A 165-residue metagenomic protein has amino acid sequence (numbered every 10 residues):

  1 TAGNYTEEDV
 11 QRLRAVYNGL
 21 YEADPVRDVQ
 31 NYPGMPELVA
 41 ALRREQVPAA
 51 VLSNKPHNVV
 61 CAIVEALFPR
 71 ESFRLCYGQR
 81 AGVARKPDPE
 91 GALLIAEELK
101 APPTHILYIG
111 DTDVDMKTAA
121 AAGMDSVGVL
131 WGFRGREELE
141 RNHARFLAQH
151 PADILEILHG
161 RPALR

Functional and structural regions predicted by a protein language model:
T1-L20, P33: Alpha-helical substrate-recognition element adjacent to the catalytic core
G3-E8, R44-E45, F68-S72, K100-A101: Short helix-capping segments at alpha-helix termini
Q11, E22-V51, H57-E65, P89: Short, acidic loop-to-helix structural element flanking the phosphoryl-transfer center in phosphate-processing enzymes
V26-Q30, P56-I109, D113-A122, R136-E140: Substrate-recognition "cap/lid" segment bordering the active-site pocket of phosphatases
R44-V47, L99-H105, R161-L164: Glycine-rich phosphate-binding loop signature in dinucleotide/nucleotide-binding domains
L130: Nucleotide-sugar donor-binding loop of glycosyltransferases
F146-H150: Short acidic-hydrophobic, aromatic-tinged amphipathic segments that line or gate anion-handling sites
